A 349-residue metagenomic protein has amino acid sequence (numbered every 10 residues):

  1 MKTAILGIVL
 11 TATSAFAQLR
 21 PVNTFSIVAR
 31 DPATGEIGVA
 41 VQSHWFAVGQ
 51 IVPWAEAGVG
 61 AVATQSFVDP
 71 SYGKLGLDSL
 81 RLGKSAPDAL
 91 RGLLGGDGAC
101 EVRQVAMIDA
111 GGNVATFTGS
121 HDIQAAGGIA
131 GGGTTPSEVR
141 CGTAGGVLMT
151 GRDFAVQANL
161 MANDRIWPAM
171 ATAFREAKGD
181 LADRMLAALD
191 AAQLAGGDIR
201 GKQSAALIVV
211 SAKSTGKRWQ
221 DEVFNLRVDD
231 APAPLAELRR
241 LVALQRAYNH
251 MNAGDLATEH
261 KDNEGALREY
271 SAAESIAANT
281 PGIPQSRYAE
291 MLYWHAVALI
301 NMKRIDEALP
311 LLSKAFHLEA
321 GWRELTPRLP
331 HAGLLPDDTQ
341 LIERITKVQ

Functional and structural regions predicted by a protein language model:
Q18-I199, L207, D229-D262, S275: Alpha/propeptide regions of enzymes that mature by internal proteolysis
I276, T280-I283, L318: Structural marker of alpha-solenoid helical repeat scaffolds
I283-M291, W322-T346: TPR/TPR-like alpha-solenoid helical repeat scaffolds
